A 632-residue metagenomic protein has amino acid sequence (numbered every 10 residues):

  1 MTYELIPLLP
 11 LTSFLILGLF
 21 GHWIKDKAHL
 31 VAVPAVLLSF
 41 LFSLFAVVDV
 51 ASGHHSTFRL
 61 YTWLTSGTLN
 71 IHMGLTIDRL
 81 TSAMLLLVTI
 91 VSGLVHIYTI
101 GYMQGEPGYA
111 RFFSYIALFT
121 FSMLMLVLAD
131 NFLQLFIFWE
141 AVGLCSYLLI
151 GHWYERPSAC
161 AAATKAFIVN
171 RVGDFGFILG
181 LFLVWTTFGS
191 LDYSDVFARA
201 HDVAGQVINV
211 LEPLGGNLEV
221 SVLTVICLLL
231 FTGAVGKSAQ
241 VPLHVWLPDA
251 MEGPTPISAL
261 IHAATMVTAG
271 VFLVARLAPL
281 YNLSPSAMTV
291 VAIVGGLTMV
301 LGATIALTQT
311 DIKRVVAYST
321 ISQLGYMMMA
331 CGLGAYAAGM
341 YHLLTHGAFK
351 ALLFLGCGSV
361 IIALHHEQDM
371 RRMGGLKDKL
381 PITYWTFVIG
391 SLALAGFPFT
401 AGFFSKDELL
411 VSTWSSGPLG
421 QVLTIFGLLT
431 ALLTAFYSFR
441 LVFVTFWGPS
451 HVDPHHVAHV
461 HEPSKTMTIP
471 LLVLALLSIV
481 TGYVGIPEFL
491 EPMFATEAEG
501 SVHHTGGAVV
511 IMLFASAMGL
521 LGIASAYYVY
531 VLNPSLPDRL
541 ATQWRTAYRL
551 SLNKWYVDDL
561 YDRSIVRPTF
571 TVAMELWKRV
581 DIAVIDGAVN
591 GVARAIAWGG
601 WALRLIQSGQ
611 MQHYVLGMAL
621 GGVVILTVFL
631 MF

Functional and structural regions predicted by a protein language model:
M1-L8, I24-L30, L69-L87, M125-F138 (+7 more regions): Membrane-entry segments of alpha-helical transmembrane domains in multi-pass membrane proteins
M1-L8, L19-S114, T187-L218, T224 (+4 more regions): Transmembrane helix-loop-helix hairpins at membrane boundaries of multipass inner-membrane proteins
Y3-S13, V31-F42, T81-V88, I116-F119 (+11 more regions): Hydrophobic alpha-helical transmembrane segments of polytopic
D26-L38, T164-F177, D378-F387, H461-L476 (+1 more regions): Alpha-helical transmembrane segments and their helix-start/interface "positive-inside/aromatic belt" motifs in integral
A35-A51, G173-F188, F387-A395, P470-I486 (+1 more regions): Hydrophobic alpha-helical membrane-insertion segments
T68, R79, P487-F514, Y528-F632: Aromatic-capped, Gly/Pro-kinked transmembrane alpha-helices
G93-L135, L144-P463, Y483: Hydrophobic transmembrane alpha-helices and their helix-loop junctions in integral membrane proteins
V460-S525: Hard-cation-handling environments
